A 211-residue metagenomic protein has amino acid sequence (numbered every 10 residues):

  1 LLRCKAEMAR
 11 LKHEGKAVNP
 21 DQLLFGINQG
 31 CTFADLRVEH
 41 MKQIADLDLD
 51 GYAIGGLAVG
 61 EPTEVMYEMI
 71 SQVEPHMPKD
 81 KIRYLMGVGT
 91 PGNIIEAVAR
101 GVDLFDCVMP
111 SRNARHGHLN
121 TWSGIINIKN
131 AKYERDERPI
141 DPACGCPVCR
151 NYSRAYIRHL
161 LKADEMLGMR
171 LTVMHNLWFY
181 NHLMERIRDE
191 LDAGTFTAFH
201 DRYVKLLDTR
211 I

Functional and structural regions predicted by a protein language model:
L1, K5: Carboxylate/His-rich catalytic cores and anion/metal-binding grooves
E7, L11, G15, N19-I140: Glycine-rich phosphate/ribose-binding loops and adjacent secondary-structure elements that form binding surfaces
D141-I211: C-terminal extensions of enzymes
